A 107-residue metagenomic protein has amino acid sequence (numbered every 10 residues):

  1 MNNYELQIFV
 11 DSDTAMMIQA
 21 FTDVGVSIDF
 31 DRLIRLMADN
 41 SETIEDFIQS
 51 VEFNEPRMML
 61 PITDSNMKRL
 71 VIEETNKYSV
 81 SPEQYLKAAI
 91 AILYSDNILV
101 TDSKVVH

Functional and structural regions predicted by a protein language model:
M1-T14, E42-M67, I72-T75: Short Lys/Arg-rich basic patches
D11-R32, L36-M37, D64-Q84, A88: Surface-exposed, Lys/Arg-rich phosphate-binding patches that contact polyanionic backbones
S27, D31, R35-S50, I98: Repeat-associated, polar segments at repeat-unit boundaries in modular proteins
L93: Short Cys/His-rich micro-motifs in 6-15 aa windows
D96-H107: Short acidic DE-rich linear segments
